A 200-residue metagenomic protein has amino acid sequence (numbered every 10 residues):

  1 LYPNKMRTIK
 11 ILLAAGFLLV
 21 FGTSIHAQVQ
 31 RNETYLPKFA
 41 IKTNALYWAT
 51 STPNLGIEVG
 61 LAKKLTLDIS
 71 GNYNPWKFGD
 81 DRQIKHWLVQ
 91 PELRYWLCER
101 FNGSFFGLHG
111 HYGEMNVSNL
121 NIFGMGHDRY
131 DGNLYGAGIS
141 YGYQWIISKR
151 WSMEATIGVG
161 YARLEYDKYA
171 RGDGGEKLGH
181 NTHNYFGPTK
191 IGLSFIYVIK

Functional and structural regions predicted by a protein language model:
L1-T34, I199-K200: Cleavable N-terminal export/targeting peptides
V29-N32, P53-D68, L88-L97: Feature captures outer-membrane beta-barrel proteins of Gram-negative bacteria and organelles
P37-F39, A49-P53, Q83-V89, N102 (+2 more regions): Residues that define the transmembrane beta-barrel architecture of outer-membrane proteins
I41-T43, I57, I69-G71, P91 (+4 more regions): Membrane-embedded beta-strand positions of outer-membrane beta-barrel proteins
A45-A49, G71-K77, Y95, G110-N116 (+2 more regions): Transmembrane beta-strands of outer-membrane beta-barrel pores
K64-L67, F101, K149-M153: Repeated loop/turn-to-beta-strand initiation elements of outer-membrane beta-barrel proteins
N72-H86, E114-Y135, L164-N184: Flexible, solvent-exposed loop segments that connect beta-strands
Y95-W96, Y185-K200: Outer-membrane beta-barrel "beta-signal"
